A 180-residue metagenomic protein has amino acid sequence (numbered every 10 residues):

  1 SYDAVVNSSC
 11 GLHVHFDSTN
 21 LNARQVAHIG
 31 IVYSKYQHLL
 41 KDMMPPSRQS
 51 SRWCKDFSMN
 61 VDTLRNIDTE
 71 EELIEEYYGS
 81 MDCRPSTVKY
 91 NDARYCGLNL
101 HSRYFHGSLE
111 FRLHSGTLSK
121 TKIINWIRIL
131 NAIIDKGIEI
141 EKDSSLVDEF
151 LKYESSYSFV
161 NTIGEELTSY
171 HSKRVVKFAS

Functional and structural regions predicted by a protein language model:
S1-V5, T19-S180: C-terminal accessory/tail domains of diverse enzymes
G11: Glycine-rich N-terminal segment of FAD-binding domains in flavoprotein oxidoreductases, spanning the beta-loop-helix
